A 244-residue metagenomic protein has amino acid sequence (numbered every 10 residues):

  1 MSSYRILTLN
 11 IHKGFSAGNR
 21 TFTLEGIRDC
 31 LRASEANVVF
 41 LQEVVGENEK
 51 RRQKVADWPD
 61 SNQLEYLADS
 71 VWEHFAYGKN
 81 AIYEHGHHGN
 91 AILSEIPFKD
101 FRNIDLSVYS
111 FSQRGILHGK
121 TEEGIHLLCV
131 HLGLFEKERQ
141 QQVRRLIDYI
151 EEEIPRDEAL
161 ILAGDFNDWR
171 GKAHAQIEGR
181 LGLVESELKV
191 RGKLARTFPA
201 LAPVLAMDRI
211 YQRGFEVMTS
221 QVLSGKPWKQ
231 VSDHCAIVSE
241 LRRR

Functional and structural regions predicted by a protein language model:
M1-V38, S70, H74-R244: Active-site regions of metal-assisted phosphoester/phosphodiester hydrolases, unifying DNase/endonuclease modules
L9, Q42-V45: Short loop/turn segments at strand-loop or loop-helix junctions that form parts of catalytic or ligand-binding pockets
S16-T21, E47-D60: Short, flexible/disordered intra-domain loops and linkers
V44-E49, I82-Y83: Short active-site-proximal "capping" loops at secondary-structure junctions
N62-Q63, L67: Extracytoplasmic small-molecule ligand-binding "clamshell" domains of the periplasmic binding protein/Venus flytrap
